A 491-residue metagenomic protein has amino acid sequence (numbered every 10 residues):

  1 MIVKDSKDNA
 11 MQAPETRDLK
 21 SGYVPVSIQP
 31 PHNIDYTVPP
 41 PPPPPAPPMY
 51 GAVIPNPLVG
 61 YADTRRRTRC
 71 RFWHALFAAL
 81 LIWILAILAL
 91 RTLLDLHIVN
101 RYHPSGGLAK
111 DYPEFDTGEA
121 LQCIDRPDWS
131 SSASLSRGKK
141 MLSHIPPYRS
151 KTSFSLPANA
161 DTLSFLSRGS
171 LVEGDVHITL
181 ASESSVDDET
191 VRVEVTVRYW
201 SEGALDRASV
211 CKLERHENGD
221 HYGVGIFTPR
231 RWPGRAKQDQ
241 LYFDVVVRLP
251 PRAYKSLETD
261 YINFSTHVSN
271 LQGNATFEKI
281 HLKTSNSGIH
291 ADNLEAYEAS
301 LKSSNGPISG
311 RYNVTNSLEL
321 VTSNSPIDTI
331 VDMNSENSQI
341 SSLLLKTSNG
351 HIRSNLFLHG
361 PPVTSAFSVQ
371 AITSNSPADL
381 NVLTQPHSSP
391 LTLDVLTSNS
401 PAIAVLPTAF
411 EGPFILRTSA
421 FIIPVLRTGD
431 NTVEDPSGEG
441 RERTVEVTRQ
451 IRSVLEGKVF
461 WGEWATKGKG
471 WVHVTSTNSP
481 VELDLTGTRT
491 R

Functional and structural regions predicted by a protein language model:
I2-R491: Intrinsically disordered, low-complexity terminal regions
